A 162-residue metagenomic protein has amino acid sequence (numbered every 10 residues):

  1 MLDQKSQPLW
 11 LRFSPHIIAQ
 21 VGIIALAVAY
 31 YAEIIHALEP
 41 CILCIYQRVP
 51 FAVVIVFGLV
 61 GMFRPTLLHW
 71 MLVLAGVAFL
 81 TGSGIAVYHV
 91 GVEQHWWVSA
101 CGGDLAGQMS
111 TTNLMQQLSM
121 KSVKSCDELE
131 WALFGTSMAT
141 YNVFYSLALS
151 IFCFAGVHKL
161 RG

Functional and structural regions predicted by a protein language model:
K5-W10, Y31-C41, A106: Short juxtamembrane and helix-loop transition motifs at transmembrane-helix boundaries in membrane proteins
Q7-A19, F63-S83, I151, A155: Interfacial segments of alpha-helical transmembrane regions
Q20-E39, G58-V60: Immediate flanking context of iron-sulfur cluster ligation sites
A27-E33, T81-W96: C-terminal TM-helix exit segments that contain a strictly Trp-centered aromatic cap at the helix terminus
L38-R48, C101-G102: Non-cytosolic membrane-interface motifs at loop->transmembrane helix junctions
A75-A86, G102-S110, S146: Hydrophobic alpha-helical segments of small multi-pass membrane proteins
H95-S137: Extracytosolic (periplasmic/ER-lumenal) interhelical loops and adjacent juxtamembrane/interface segments of multi-pass
M120-G162: A hydrophobic membrane-anchoring alpha-helix module
